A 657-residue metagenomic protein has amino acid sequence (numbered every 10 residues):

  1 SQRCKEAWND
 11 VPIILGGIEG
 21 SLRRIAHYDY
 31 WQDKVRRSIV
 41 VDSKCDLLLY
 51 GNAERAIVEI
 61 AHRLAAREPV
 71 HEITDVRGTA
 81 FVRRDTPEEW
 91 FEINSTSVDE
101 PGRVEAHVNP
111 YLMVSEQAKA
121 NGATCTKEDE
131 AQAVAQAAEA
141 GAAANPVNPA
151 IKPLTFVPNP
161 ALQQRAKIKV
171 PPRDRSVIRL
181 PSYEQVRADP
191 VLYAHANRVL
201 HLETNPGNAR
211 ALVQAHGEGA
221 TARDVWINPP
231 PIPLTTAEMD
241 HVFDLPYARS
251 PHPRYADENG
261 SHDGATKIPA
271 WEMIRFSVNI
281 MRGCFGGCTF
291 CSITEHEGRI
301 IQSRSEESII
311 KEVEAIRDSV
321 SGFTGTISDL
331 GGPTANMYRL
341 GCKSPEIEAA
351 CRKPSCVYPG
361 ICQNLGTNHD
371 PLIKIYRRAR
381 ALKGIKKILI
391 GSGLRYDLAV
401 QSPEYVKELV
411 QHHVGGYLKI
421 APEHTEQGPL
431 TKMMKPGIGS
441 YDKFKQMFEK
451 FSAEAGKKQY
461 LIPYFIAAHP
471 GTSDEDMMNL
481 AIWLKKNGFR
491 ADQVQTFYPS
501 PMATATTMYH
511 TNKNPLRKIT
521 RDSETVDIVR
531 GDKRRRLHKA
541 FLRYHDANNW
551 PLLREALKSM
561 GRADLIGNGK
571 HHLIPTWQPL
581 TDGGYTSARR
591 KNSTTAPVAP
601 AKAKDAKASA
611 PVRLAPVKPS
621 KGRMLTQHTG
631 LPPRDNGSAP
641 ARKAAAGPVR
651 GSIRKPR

Functional and structural regions predicted by a protein language model:
S1-G219: Glycine-rich beta-alpha loop elements in corrinoid/cobalamin-binding modules across cobalamin-dependent enzymes
D10, E314-I462, I466-P470: Conserved SAM/AdoMet-binding glycine-rich loop
L22-R24, G51-H62, V82-F91, I300 (+6 more regions): Flexible glycine/acidic-rich beta-alpha junction loops that bind and position SAM and/or redox cofactors in anaerobic
I39-G51, D240, A540-G584: Amphipathic alpha-helical packing elements
D46, V242, C284, C288 (+4 more regions): Conserved, mostly hydrophobic/aromatic
Q132-N148, E348, P354, P575-R657: Acidic, low-complexity intrinsically disordered tails
V191-S277: N-terminal [4Fe-4S]-dependent radical SAM core
N259-S292, R317, S321-S328: N-terminal pre-triad scaffold of radical SAM enzymes
